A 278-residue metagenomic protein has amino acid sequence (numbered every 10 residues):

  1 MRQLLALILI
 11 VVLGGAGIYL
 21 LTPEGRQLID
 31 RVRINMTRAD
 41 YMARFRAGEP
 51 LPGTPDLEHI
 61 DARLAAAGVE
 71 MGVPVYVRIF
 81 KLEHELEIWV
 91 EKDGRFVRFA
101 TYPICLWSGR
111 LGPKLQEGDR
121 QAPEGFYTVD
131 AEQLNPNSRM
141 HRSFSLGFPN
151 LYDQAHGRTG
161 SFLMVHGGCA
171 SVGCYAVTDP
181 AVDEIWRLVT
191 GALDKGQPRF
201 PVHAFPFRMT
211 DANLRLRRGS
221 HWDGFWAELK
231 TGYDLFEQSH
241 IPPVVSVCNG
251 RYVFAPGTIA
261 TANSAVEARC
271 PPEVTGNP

Functional and structural regions predicted by a protein language model:
R2-V172, P180-P278: N-terminal pre-domains immediately preceding structured catalytic cores
V177: A conserved hydrophobic position in a structured secondary element of the catalytic/binding core that shapes
